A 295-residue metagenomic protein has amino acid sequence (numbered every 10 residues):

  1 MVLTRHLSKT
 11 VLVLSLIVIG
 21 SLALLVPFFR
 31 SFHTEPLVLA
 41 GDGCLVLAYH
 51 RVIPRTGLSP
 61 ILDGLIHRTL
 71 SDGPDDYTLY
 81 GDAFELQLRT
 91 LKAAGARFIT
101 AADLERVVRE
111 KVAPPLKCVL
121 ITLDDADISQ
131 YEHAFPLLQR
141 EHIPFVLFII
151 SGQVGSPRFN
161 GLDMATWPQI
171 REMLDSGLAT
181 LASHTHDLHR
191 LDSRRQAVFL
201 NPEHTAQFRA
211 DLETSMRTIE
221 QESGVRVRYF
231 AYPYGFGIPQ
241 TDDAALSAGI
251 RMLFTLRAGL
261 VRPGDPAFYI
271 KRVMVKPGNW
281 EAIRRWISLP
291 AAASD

Functional and structural regions predicted by a protein language model:
M1-I19: N-terminal Sec-pathway targeting helices
L24-V119, G278, D295: N-terminal pre-catalytic segment of deacetylase/amide-hydrolase enzymes
L47-G57, L116-V119, D127-S129, H133-I238 (+1 more regions): Metal-dependent polysaccharide deacetylase catalytic core of the NodB/CE4 family, i.e., the active-site-bearing domain
T100, L147, S183, F254-T255: Hydrophobic residues in well-ordered beta-strands that form the structural core
V225, D243-V275: Extended hydrophobic/aromatic segments used for targeting, binding, or gating
K276-D295: Low-complexity, Gly/Ser/Thr/Pro-rich intrinsically disordered linker/tail segments
